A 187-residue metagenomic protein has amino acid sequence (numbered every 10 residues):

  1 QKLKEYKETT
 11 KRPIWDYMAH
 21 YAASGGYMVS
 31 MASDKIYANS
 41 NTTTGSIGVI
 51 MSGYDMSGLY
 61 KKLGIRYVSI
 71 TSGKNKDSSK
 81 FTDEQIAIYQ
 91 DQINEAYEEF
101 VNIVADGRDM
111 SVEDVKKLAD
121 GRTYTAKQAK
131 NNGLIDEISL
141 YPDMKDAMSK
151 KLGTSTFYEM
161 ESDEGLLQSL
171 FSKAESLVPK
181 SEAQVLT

Functional and structural regions predicted by a protein language model:
Q1-M28, S33-N39, I50-T187: N-terminal organellar transit peptides
T43: Short glycine/proline-centered loop/turn elements that form peptide/ligand docking sites
S46: Extracytoplasmic ligand-binding site segments that recognize negatively charged/polar headgroups
